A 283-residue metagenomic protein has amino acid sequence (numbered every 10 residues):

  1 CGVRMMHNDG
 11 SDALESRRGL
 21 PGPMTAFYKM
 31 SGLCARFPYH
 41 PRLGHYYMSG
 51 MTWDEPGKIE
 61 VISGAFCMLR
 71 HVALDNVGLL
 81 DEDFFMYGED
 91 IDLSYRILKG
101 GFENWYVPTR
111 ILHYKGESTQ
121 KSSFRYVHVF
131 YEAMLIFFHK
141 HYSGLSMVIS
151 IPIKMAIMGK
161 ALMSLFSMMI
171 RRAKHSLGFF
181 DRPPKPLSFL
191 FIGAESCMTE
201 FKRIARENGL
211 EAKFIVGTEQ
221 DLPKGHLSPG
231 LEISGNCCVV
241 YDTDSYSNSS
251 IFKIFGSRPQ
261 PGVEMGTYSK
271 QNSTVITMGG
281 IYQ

Functional and structural regions predicted by a protein language model:
C1-G19: Conserved donor NDP-sugar-binding/catalytic core segment of glycosyltransferases
V3, L20-I59: Short, flexible, basic/aromatic active-site loop/helix in glycosyltransferases
R4, T109, T243: Short secondary-structure boundary segments
G19-L20, D83: A generic structural motif
L43-F66, M168-M198: Short linear elements at protein peripheries
M51-E55, E60-R110, G256: A short, conserved alpha-helix in the catalytic core of glycosyltransferases
Y95-R171: Active-site-adjacent helix/loop segment of glycosyltransferases that harbors family-specific signature motifs
F179-Q283: A solvent-exposed beta-alpha-beta segment
